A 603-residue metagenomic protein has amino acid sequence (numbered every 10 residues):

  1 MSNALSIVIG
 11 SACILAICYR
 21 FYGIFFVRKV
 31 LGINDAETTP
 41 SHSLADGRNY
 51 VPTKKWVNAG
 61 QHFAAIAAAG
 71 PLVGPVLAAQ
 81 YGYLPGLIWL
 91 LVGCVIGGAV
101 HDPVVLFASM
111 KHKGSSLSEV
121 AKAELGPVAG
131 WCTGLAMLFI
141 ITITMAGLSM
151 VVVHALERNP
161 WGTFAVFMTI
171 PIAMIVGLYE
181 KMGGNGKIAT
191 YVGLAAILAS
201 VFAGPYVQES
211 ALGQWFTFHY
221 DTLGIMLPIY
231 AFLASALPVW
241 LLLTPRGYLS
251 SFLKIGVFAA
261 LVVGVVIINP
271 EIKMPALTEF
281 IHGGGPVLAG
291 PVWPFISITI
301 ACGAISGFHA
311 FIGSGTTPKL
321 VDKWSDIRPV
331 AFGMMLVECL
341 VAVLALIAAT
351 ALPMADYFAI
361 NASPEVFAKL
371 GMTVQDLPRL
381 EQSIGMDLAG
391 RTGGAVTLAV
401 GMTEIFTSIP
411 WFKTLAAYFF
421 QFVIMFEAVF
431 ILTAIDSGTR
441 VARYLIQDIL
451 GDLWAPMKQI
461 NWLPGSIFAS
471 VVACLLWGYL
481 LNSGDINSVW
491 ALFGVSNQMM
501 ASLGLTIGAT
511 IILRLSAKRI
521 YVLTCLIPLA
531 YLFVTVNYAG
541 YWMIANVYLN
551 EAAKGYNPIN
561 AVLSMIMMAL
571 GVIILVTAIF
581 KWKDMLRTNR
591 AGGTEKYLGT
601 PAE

Functional and structural regions predicted by a protein language model:
S2-R20, I24, A78-S109, S118 (+5 more regions): Extracellular loop-to-transmembrane helix junctions
S11-F21, M137, T142-T144, S251-I272 (+3 more regions): Selective recognition of specific alpha-helical transmembrane segments in multi-pass small-molecule
I14-L15, H62-I66, G93-K113, L117-T190 (+4 more regions): Helix-loop-helix module between adjacent transmembrane segments
I17-L72, S251, G290-F295, T600: Membrane-interface "cap" regions at the ends of multi-pass membrane proteins
I24-V51, L77, L87, L91 (+9 more regions): Flexible loop linkers connecting adjacent transmembrane helices in multi-pass alpha-helical membrane transporters
T53-H112, A123-P127, I140-R158, P329-D356 (+4 more regions): Membrane-interface helix-loop-helix modules in multi-pass membrane proteins
E124-T142, A331-L340, F412-V423, A428 (+3 more regions): Loop-to-transmembrane helix boundary motifs in multi-pass membrane proteins
G177-M182, A195-I225, L233-S235, I255-I281 (+3 more regions): Hydrophobic alpha-helical segments and their helix-loop junctions in multi-pass secondary transporters
